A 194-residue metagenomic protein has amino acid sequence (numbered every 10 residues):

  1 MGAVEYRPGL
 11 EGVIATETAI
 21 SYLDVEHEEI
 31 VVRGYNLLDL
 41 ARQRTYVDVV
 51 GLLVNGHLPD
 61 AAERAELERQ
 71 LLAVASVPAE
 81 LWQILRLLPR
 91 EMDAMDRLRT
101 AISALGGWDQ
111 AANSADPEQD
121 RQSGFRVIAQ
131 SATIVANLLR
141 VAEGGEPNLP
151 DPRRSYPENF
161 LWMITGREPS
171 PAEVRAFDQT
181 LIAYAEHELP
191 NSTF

Functional and structural regions predicted by a protein language model:
M1-F194: Hydrophobic alpha-helical bundle cores within soluble ligand-binding/oligomerization subdomains
